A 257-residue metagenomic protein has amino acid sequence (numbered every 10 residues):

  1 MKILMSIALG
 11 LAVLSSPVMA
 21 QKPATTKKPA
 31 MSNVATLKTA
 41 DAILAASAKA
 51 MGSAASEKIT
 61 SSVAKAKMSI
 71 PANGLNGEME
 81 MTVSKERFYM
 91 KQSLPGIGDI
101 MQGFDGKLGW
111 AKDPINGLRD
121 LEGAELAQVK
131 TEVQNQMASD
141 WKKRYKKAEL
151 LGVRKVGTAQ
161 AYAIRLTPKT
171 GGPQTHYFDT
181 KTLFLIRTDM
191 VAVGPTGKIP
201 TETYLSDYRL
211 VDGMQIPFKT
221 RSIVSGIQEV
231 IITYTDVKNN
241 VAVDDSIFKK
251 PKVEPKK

Functional and structural regions predicted by a protein language model:
M1-M5, Q21: Positively charged n-region of N-terminal signal peptides that target proteins for export
S6-S15: Bacterial N-terminal signal peptides
S15-P23: Bacterial Sec-dependent signal peptides at the C-terminal "C-region" and cleavage site
A20, S93-P95, Q160-P251: Gly/Pro-enriched, hydrophobic low-complexity segments that function as extracytoplasmic propeptides/linkers
K22-A45, K49, L108-G172, T180-T182 (+3 more regions): Flexible, processing/modification-adjacent segments and terminal tails in exported/periplasmic/extracellular proteins
A35-T36, D41-G117, Y145, E149-L151: N-terminal mature ectodomain segment of secretory-pathway/periplasmic proteins
M81-R87, D105-L108, E125-A127, D179-T182 (+2 more regions): A short, sequence-level motif marking secondary-structure junctions
I100, K107, N116-L121, V224-V230 (+1 more regions): Catalytic loop of the DD-peptidase/beta-lactamase superfamily, centered on the K-T-G motif and neighboring
